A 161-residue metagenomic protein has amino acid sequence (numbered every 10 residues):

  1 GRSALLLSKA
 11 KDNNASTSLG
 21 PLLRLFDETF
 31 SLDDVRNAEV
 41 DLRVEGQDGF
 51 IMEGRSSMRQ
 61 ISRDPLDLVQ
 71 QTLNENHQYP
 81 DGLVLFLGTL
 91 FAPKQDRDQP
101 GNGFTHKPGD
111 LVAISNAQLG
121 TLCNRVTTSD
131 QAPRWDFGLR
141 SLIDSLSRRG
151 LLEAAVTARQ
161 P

Functional and structural regions predicted by a protein language model:
G1-Q71, L139-A155: Glycine-enriched loop-and-adjacent helix/strand subsegments that border the catalytic/binding cleft of enzyme cores
S8-K11, N76-H77, I114: A general structural signal for short secondary-structure junctions and capping/turn motifs
N14-T17, P21-L23, F91-P161: Charged, cofactor-coupling segments
V44-G46, G54-S57, T72, L83 (+4 more regions): Active-site proximal loops enriched in glycine and acidic residues that flank catalytic Cys/His/Asp and coordinate
I51-R55, H77, C123-R125: Extended hydrophobic-aromatic, low-complexity segments
D67, Q71-K107: A conserved acidic, glycine/proline-rich C-terminal tail/linker
